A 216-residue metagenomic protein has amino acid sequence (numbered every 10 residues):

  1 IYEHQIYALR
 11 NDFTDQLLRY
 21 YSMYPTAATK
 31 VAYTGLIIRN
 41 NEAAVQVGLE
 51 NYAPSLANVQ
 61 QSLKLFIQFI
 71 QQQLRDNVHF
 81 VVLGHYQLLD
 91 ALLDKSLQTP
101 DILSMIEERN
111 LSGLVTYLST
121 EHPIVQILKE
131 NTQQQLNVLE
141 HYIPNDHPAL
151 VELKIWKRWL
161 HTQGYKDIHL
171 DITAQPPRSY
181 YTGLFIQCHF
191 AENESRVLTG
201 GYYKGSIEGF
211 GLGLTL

Functional and structural regions predicted by a protein language model:
I1-L216: TRNA-recognition modules of translation machinery and tRNA-sensing kinases, especially anticodon-binding
